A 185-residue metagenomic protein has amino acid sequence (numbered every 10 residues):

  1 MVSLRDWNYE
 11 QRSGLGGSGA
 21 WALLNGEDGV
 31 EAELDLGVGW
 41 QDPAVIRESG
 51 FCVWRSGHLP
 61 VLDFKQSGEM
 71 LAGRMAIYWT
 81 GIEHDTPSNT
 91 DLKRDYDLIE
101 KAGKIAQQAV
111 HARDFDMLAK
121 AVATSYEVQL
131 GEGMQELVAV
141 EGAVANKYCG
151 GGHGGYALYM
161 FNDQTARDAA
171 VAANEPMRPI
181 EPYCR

Functional and structural regions predicted by a protein language model:
M1-G16, N25-G151, L158-R185: C-terminal nucleotide
A22: Conserved active-site tyrosine of GNAT-family acetyltransferases
